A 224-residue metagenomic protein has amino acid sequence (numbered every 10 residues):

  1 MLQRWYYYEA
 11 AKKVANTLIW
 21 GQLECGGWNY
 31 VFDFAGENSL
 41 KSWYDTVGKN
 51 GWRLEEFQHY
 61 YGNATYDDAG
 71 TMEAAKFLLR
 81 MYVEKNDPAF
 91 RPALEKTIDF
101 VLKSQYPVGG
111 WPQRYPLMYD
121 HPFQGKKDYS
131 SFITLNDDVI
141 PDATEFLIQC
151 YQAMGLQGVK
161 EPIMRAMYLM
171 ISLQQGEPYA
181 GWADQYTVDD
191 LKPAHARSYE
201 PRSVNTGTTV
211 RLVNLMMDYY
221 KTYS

Functional and structural regions predicted by a protein language model:
M1, Y6-K13, T65-E73, A89 (+2 more regions): Aromatic- and histidine-enriched alpha-helix N-cap/loop-to-helix transition segments that scaffold the rims
M1-R4, E73-D87, D142-L156, R211-Y223: Well-ordered alpha-helical scaffold segments within catalytic/enzyme domains
W5-Y7, K13, F34, Y60 (+6 more regions): Histone-fold recognition with a strong bias for associated Lys/Arg-rich disordered tails
Y6, A89-A93, G158-P162: Alpha-helix N-cap and coil->helix boundary residues
A10-G26, A93-G110, P162-Y179: Long, well-ordered core segments of solenoidal/helical folds
N16, W20, V83, Q152 (+2 more regions): Long compositionally biased, domain-poor regions of proteins
Y30-N63, P112-T134, A180-V204: Carbohydrate-binding/catalytic loop surfaces
Q105, N136-E145, Q152-G155, P162-P178 (+2 more regions): Beta-propeller domains
